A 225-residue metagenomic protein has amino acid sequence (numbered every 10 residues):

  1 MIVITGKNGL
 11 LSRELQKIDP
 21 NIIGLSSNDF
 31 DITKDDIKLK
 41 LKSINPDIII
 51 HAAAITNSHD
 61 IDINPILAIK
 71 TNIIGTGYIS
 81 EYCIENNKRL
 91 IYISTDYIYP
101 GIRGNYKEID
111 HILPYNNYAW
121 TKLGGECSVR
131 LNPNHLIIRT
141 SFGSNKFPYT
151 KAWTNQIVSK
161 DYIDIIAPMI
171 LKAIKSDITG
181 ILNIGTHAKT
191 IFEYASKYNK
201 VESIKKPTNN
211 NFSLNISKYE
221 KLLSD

Functional and structural regions predicted by a protein language model:
M1-D19: N-terminal Rossmann NAD(P)H-binding glycine-rich loop of SDR-like oxidoreductase domains
P20-K40: Adenosine-cofactor binding site in Rossmann-like domains, unifying the SAM/SAH pocket of S-adenosylmethionine-dependent
D36-T71: NAD(P)H-binding glycine-rich loop region in Rossmannoid oxidoreductase-like domains and their noncatalytic homologs
I55-H59, I63-I66, D96-Y115: Active-site "gating" loop of Rossmann-like NAD(P)-dependent oxidoreductase/epimerase domains
I63-I91: NAD(P)-cofactor binding segment of oxidoreductase domains
L113-S141: Active-site Tyr-X1-5-Lys
T140-N145, Y149-I174, G180: Substrate-positioning beta->alpha
M169-N211, N215: Mid/C-terminal beta-alpha module of Rossmann-like enzyme folds, strongest in SDR-family dehydrogenases/epimerases
